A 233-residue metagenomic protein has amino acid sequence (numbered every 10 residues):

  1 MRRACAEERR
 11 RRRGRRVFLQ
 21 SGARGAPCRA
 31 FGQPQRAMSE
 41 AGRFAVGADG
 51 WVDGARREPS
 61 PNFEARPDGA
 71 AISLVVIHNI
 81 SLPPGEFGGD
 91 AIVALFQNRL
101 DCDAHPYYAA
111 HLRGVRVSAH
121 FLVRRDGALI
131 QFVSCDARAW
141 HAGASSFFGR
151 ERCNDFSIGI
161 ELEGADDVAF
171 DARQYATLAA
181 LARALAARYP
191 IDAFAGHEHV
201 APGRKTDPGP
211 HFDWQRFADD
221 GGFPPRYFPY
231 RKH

Functional and structural regions predicted by a protein language model:
M1, A71-I72, I191: A broad structural signal for short, well-ordered beta-strand segments within beta-sheet-rich domains
M1-Q33: Compositionally biased, low-complexity flexible segments
R9-R10, R16, A37, A55 (+1 more regions): Intrinsically disordered, low-complexity regions of eukaryotic proteins
A37-E151: N-terminal catalytic cores of peptidoglycan-degrading enzymes
S39-W51, E151-S157, A165-H233: Basic/polar, cationic surfaces and motifs that engage anionic cell-wall and phosphate/carboxylate ligands
I160: Conserved, mostly hydrophobic/aromatic
